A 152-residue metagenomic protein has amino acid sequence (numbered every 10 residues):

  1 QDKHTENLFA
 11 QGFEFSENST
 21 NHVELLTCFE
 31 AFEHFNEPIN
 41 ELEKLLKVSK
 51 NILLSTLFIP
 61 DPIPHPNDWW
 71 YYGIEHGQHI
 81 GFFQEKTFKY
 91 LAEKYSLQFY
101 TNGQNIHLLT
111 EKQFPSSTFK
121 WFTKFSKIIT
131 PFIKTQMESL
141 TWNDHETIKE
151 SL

Functional and structural regions predicted by a protein language model:
Q1-P66, F82-Y95, H107-E111: Conserved SAM-binding loop
N18-S19, L45, Y72-I74, T101-N102 (+1 more regions): Short, low-complexity, polar/charged sequence segments that are solvent-exposed and flexible
L26, H79-I80, S139-W142: Generic intrinsically disordered, low-complexity segments enriched for polar/acidic and small residues
H65-P66, G77-Q78, M137: Alpha-helical structural elements
W70-Y71, N143: Short linear interaction motif-like sites in intrinsically disordered regions of transcription factors
Y71-K86: Acceptor-substrate binding/catalytic loop of class I
E85-L152: Rossmann-like AdoMet/SAM-dependent catalytic core
